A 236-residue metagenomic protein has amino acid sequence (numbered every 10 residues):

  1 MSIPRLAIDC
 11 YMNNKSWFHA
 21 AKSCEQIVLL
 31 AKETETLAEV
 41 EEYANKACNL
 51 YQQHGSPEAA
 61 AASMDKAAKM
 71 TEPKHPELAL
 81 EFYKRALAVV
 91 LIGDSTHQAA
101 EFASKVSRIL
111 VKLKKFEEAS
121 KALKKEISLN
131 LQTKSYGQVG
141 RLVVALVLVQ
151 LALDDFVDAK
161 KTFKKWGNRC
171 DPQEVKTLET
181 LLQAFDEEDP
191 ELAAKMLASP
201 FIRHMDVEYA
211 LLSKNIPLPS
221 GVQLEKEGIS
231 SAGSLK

Functional and structural regions predicted by a protein language model:
M1-P4, H19-K22, T36-N45, H75-K84 (+1 more regions): Helix-turn-helix repeat elements of alpha-solenoid scaffolds
D9-W17, K32-L37, N49-P57, P73-K74 (+2 more regions): Flexible helix-coil transition and linker loops at the boundaries of alpha-helical arrays
C10-Y11, C24, L30-A31, Y51 (+7 more regions): Residue at a conserved register position within TPR or TPR-like alpha-solenoid repeats
A21, E33, E41-C48, A61-D65 (+2 more regions): Polyampholytic low-complexity alpha-helical segments
Y83-A86, S95-K236: Structured C-terminal portions of repeat-based eukaryotic scaffold domains
